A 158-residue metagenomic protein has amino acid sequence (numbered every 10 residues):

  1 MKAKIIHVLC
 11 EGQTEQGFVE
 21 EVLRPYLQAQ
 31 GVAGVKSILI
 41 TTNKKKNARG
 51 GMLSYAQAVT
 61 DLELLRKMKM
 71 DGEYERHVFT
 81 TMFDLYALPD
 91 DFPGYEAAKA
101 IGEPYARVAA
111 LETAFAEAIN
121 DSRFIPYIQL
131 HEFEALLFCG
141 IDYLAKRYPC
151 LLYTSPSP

Functional and structural regions predicted by a protein language model:
M1-H77: Short, surface-exposed loop/strand segments
C10, F83, L130: Short beta-strand/turn micro-motifs composed of small residues that flank or help shape donor/cofactor-binding pockets
Q16-G17, A87-F92, E134-L136, K146: Short catalytic/ligand-binding loop motif for oxyanion handling, primarily in non-cytosolic enzymes, centered on
L23-P25, Y95-A98, Y143-L144: Short secondary-structure boundary/capping segments
Y55-D121: A basic- and aromatic-enriched beta-loop-alpha substructure that forms the phosphate/nucleotide- and DNA/RNA-contacting
R123-Y127, E132-C139: Internal catalytic-core helix/loop-beta-alpha segment that presents or stabilizes conserved functional determinants
G140, P149: Acidic, glycine-rich loop-and-strand cores that form catalytic or ligand-binding grooves in diverse globular domains
Y153-P158: Conserved small/polar residues in nucleotide/adenosyl-binding loops
